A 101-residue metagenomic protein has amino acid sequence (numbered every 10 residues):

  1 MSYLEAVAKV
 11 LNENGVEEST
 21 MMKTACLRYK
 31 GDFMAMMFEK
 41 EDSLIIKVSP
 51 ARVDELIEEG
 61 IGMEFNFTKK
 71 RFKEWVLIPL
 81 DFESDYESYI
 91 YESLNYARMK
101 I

Functional and structural regions predicted by a protein language model:
M1-I101: Charge-dense, helix-prone N-terminal extensions
